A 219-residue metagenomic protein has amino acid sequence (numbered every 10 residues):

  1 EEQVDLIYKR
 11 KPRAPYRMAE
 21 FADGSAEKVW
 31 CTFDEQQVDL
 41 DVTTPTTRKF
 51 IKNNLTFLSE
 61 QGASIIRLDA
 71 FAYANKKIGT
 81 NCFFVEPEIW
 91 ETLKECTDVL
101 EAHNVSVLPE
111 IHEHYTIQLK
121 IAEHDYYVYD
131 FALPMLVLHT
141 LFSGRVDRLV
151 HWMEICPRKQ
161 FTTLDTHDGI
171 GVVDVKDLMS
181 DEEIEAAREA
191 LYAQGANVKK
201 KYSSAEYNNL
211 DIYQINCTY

Functional and structural regions predicted by a protein language model:
E1-Y219: Active-site and adjacent substrate-binding regions of carbohydrate-active enzymes
